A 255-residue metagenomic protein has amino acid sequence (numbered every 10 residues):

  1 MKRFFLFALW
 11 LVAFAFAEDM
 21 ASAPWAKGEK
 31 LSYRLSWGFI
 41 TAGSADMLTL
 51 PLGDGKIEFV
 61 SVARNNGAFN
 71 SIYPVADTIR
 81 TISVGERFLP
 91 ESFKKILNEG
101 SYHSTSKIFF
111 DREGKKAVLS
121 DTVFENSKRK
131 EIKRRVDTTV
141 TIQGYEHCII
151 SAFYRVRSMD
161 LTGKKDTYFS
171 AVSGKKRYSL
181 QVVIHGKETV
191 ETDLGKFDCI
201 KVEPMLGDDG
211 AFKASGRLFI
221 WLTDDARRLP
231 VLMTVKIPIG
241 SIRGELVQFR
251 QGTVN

Functional and structural regions predicted by a protein language model:
F4-A13: Sec-dependent N-terminal signal peptides
W10, Q143-I150, I184, R243: Low-complexity, intrinsically disordered regions enriched in charged/polar residues
A17-E18, A76, S120, V136 (+2 more regions): Intrinsic disorder/low-complexity signal
E18-G114, R155-N255: Acidic, serine/threonine-rich low-complexity disordered tracts
I108-Y154: Hydrophobic, well-structured mid-protein blocks that either form specific transmembrane helices
